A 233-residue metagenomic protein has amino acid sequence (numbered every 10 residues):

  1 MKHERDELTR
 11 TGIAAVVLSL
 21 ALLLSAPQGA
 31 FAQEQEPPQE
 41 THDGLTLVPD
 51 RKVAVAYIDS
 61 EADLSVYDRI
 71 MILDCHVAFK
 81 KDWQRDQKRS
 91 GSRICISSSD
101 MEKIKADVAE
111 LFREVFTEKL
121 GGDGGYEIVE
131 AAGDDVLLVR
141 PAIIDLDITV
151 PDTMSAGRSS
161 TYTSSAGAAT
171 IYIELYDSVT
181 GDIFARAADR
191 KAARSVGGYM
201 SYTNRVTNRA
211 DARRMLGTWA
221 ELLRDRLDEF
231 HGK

Functional and structural regions predicted by a protein language model:
M1-R10: N-terminal secretory signal peptides that target proteins for export/translocation
A14-A26: Bacterial N-terminal signal peptides
A30-E110, S201, D225-K233: A structural "domain/chain start" motif
D74-A78, I143-D147, R190: Generic short beta-strand segments
R85, M101-K105, T149-M154, A193: Extracellular/periplasm-exposed beta-strand and loop segments of Gram-negative cell-envelope proteins, dominated by
R93-M101, T163-S164, V179-D225: Short secondary-structure boundary motifs at beta->alpha junctions and helix caps
A109, R113-T117, I143, R213-A220 (+1 more regions): Extracytoplasmic/secreted envelope proteins and their assembly/folding machinery, especially bacterial periplasmic
E118, G122-D182, R194-T203: Surface-exposed short loop/turn segments
